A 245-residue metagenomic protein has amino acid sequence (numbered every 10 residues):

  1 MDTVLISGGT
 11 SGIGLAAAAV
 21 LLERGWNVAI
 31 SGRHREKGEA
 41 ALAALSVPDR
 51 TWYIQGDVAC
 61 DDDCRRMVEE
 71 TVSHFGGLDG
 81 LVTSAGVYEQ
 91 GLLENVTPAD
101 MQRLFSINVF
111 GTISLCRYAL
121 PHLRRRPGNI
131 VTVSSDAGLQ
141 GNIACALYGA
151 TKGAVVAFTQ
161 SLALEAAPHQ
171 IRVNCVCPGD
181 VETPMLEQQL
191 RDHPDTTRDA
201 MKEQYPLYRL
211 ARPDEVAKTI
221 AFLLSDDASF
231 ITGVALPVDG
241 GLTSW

Functional and structural regions predicted by a protein language model:
T10-S11, H34: Conserved glycine-rich cofactor-binding loop
V82, A167, R172, I231-G233: Short, small/polar-rich loop/turn modules that mediate ligand/substrate recognition or access, typified
L92-L93, D100-F105, M201: Substrate-binding pocket helix/loop in short-chain dehydrogenase/reductase
C116, T151, T159: Active-site helix of classical SDR
P121, L164-P168, S229: Alpha-helical segment proximal to the catalytic Tyr-Lys
S135: Residue(s) in the substrate-gating loop at a strand-loop-helix junction that position the organic substrate next
Q140, A221, T232-W245: Short C-terminal tail/terminal secondary-structure segment of NAD(P)H-dependent dehydrogenase/reductase domains
